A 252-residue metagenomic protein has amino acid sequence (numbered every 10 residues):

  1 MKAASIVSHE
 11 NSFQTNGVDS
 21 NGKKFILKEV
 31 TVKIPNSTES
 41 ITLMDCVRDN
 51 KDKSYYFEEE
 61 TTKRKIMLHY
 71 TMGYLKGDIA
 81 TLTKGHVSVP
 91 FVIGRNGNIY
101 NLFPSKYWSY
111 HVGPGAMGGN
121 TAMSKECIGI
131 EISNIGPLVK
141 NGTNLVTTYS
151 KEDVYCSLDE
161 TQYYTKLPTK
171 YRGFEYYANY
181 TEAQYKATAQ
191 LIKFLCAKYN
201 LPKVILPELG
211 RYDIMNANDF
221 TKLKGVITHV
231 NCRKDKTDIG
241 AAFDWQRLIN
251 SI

Functional and structural regions predicted by a protein language model:
M1-I34, E59-E60, G136-I252: Basic/polar, cationic surfaces and motifs that engage anionic cell-wall and phosphate/carboxylate ligands
P35-A197, L201: Active-site-adjacent loop/helix surface patches within enzyme catalytic domains that shape the substrate-binding cleft
